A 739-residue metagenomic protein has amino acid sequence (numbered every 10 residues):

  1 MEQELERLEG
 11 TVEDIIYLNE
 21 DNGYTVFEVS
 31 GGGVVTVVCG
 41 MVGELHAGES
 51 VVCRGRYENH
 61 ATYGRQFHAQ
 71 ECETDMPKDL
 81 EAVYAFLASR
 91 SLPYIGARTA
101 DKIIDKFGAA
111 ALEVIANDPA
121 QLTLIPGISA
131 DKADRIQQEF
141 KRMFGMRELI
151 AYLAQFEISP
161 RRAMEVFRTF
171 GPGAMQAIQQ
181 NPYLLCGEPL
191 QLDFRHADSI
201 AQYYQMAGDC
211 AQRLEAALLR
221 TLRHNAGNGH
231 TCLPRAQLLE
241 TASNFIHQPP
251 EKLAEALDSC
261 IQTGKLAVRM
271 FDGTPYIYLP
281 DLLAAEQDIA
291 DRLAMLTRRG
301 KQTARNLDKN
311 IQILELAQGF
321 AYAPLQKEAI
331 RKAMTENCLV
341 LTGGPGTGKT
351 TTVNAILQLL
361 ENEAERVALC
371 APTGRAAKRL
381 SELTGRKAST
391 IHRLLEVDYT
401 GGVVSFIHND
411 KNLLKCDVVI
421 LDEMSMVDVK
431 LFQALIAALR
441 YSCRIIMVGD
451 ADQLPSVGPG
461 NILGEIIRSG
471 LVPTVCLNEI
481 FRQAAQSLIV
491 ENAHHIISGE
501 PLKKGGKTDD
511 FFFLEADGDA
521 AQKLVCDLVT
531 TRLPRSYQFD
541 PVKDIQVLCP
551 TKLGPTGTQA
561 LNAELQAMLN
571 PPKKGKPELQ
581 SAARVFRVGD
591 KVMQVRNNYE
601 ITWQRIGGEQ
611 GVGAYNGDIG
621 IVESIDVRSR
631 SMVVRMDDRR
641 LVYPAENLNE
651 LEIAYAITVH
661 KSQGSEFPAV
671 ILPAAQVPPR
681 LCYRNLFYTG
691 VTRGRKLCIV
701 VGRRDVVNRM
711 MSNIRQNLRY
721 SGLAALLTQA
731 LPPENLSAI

Functional and structural regions predicted by a protein language model:
Q3, Y24-S30, V37-V38, H46-Y57 (+4 more regions): Accessory alpha-helical DNA-binding modules that contact the DNA backbone or grooves
E4-N19, G55, I619-E623: Structural detector for short beta-strands of small beta-barrel domains
L18-E28, R628-V633: Short aromatic-glycine-enriched beta-strand elements
A154, R213, R223-G227, V268-R331: Pre-P-loop entry segment of helicase/translocase ATPase cores
L341, L369: Hydrophobic anchor at the beta1->P-loop junction of P-loop NTPases
A355, L359, E363-E365, A371-L383 (+6 more regions): Conserved helicase motor core of SF1/SF2 NTP-dependent helicases
A451-V612, E623, I739: Conserved helicase motor core of P-loop NTPases
N616-I739: C-terminal accessory regions
